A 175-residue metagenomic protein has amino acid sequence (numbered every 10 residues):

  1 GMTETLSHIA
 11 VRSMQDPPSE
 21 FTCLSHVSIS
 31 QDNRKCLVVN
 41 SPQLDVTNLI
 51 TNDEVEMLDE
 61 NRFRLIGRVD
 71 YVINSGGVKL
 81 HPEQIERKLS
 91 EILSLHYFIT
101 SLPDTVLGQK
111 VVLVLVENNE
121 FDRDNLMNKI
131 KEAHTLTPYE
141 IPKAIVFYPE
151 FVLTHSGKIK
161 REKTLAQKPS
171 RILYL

Functional and structural regions predicted by a protein language model:
G1: Basic, amphipathic DNA-recognition helix from helix-turn-helix-like DNA-binding domains
E4-R62, V69-V72: Conserved AMP-binding/adenylate-forming
E4-T5, T105, E150-T154: A short acidic, often aromatic-flanked loop/helix-cap motif at beta-alpha or helix-coil junctions that lines enzyme
I9-V11, K110, K158: Short, well-ordered secondary-structure micro-motifs
S30, F98-T100, I145-Y148: General small-molecule cofactor/ligand-binding pocket signal
K35, N61, G77, S156-K158: Detector for glycine-centered tight turns/loop "hinges" at secondary-structure junctions
L49-E140: AMP-binding/adenylate-forming catalytic core of the ANL superfamily
V112-V114, K129-L175: Conserved C-terminal "lid"/linker of ANL adenylate-forming enzymes
